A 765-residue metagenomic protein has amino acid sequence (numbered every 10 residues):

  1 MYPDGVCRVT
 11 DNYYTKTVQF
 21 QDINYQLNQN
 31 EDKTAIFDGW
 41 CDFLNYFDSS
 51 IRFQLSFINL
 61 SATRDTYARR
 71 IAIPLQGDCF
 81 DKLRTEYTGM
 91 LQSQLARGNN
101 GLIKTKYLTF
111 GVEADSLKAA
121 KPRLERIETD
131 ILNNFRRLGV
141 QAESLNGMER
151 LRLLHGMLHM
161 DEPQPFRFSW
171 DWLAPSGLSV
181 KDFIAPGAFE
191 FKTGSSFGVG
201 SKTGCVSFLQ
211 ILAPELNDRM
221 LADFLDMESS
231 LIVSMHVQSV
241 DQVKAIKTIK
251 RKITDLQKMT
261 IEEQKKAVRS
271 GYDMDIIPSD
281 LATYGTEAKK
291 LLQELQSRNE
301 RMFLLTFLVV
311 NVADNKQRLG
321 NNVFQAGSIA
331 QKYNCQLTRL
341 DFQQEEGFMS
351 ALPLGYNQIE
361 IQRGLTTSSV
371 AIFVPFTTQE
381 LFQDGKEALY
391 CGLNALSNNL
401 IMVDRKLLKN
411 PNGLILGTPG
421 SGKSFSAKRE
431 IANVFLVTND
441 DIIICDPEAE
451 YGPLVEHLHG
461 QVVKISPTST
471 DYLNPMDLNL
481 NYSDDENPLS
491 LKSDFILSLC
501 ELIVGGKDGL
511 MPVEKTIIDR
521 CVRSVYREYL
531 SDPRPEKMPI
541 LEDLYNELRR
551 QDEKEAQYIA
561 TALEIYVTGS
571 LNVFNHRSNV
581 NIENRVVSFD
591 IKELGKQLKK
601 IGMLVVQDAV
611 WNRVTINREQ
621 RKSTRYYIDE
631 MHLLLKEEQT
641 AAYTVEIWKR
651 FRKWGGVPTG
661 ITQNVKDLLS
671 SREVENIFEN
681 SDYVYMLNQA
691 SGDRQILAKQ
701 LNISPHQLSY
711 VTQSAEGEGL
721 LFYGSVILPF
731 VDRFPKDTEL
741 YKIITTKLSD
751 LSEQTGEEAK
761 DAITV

Functional and structural regions predicted by a protein language model:
M1-T378: Extended, folded cores of ATP/NTP-driven motor/assembly subunits in large transport and secretion machines
I23, N30-S49, S56, L60 (+12 more regions): P-loop NTPase motor domains
I415: Hydrophobic anchor at the beta1->P-loop junction of P-loop NTPases
K423: Conserved lysine of the Walker
S426: Hydrophobic positions on the alpha1 helix immediately C-terminal to the Walker A/P-loop
N433-I443: Post-Walker A helix-loop "phosphate-sensing" segment adjacent to the P-loop in P-loop NTPases
H459-V463, E673-M686: A short helix-turn-beta junction within AAA+ P-loop NTPase domains corresponding to the substrate/partner-engaging
L701-G756: Conserved P-loop NTPase
